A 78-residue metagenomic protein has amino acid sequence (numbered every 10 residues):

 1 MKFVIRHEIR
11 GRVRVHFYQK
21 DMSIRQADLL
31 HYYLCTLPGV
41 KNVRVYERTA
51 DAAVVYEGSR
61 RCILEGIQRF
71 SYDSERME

Functional and structural regions predicted by a protein language model:
K2-F3, P38, A53, E65: Residue-level marker of intrinsically disordered, low-complexity segments enriched for small/polar residues
K2-V4, I9, E75-E78: C-terminal low-complexity, charged extensions that often adopt amphipathic alpha-helices
H7, V55-R60: Noncatalytic linker/hinge segments flanking ATPase motor cores
R12-V15, M22, L30-D51, V55-E57 (+1 more regions): Short acidic amphipathic segments
I24-Q26, L64: Solvent-exposed, non-transmembrane alpha-helical starts
G58-M77: Charge-rich, low-aromatic oligomerization/scaffolding segments with amphipathic character
